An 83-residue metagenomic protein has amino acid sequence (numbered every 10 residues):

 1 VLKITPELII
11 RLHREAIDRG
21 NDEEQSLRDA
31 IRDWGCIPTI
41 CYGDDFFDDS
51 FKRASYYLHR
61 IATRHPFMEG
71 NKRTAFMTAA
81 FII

Functional and structural regions predicted by a protein language model:
V1-I83: FIC/Doc superfamily catalytic core
